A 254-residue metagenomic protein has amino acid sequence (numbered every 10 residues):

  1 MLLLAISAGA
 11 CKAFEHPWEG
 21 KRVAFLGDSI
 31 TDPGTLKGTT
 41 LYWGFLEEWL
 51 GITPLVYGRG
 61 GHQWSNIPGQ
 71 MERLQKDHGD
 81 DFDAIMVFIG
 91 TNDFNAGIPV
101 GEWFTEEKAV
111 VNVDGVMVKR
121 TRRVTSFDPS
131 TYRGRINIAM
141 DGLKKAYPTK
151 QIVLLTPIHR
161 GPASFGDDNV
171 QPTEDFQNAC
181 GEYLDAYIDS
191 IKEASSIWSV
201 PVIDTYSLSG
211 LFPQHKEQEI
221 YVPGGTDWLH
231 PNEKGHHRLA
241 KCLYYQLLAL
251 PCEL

Functional and structural regions predicted by a protein language model:
M1-S7: Bacterial N-terminal signal peptides
A8-C11, A249: Mature extracytoplasmic/luminal segments of secretory-pathway proteins
C11-G60, S65, M71-I85, K216-E217 (+1 more regions): Serine-esterase "nucleophile elbow" of acetyl-processing enzymes
W49, M71-L254: Alpha-helical cap/lid subdomain in secreted, periplasmic, or secretory-pathway luminal O-acyl-processing enzymes
S65-N66, G97: Active-site-adjacent loop/helix micro-motif of nuclease/hydrolase catalytic cores
